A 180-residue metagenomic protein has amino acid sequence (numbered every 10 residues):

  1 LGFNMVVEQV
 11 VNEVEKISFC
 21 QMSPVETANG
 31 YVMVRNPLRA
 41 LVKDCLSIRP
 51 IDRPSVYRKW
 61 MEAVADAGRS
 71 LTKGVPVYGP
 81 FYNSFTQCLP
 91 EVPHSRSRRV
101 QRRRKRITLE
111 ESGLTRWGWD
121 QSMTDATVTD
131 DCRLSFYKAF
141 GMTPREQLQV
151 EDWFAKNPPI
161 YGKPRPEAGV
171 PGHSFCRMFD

Functional and structural regions predicted by a protein language model:
F3-N4, Q9-D180: Active-site and adjacent loop segments of nucleotide-processing enzymes that use two-metal-ion phosphate chemistry
